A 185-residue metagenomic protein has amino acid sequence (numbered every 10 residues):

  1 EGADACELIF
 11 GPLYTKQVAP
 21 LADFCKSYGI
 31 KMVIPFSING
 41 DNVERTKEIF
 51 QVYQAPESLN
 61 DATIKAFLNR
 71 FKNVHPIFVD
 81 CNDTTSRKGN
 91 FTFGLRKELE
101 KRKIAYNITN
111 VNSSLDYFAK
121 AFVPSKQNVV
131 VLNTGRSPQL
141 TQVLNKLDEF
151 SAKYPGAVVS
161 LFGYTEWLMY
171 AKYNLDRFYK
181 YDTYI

Functional and structural regions predicted by a protein language model:
E1, E98-P124: A short, well-structured beta->alpha microelement
D4-Y14, M32-F36, H75-N82, S125-V143 (+1 more regions): Periplasmic-binding protein-like
F10-R96, W167-K172: Extracytoplasmic ligand/sensor domains, especially the bilobed periplasmic-binding protein
Y28, R102, Y154-A157: Helix C-cap/helix->beta junction micro-motif
K65-R70, K97-E98, K120-A121, K146-F150: A generic secondary-structure signal
N90-K101, Q142-F150, K172-F178: Short, aromatic/basic amphipathic alpha-helical patches
N112-L115, G135-S137, T165-M169: Glycine-rich beta-alpha junction loops
L147-I185: Extracellular/periplasmic periplasmic-binding protein-like sensory domains
